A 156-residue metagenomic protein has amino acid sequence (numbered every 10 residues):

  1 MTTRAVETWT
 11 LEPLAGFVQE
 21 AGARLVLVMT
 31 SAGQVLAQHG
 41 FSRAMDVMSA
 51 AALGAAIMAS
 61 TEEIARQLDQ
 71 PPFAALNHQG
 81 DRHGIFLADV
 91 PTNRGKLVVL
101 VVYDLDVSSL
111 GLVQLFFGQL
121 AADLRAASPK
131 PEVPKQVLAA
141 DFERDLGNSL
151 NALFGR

Functional and structural regions predicted by a protein language model:
M1-A23, L36-R156: Acidic, low-complexity cytosolic segments
V28-L36: Short, glycine-anchored, charge-dense loop/turn motifs used at functional sites
